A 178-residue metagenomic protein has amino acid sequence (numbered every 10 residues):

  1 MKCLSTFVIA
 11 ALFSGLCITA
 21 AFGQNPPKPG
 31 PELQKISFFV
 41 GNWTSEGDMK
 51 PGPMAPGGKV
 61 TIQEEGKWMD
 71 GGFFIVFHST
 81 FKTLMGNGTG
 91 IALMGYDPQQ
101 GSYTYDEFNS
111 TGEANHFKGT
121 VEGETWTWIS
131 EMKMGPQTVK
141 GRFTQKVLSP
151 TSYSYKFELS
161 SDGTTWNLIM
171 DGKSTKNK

Functional and structural regions predicted by a protein language model:
M1-T6: Positively charged n-region of N-terminal signal peptides that target proteins for export
V8-A20: Bacterial N-terminal signal peptides
F22-K178: Hydrophobic small-molecule pocket/channel-lining residues, especially in calycin-type beta-barrels
